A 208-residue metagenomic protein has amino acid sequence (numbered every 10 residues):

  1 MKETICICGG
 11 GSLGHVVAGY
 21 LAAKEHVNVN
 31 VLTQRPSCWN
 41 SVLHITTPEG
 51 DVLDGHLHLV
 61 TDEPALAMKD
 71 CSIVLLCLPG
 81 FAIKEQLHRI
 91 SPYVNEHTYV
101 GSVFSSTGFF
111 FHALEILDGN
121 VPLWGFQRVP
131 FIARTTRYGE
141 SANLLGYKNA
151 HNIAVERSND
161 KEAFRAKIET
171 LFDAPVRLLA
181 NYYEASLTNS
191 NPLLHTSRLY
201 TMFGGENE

Functional and structural regions predicted by a protein language model:
M1-V52, M68: NAD(P)+-binding Rossmann beta1-loop-alpha1 motif at the extreme N-terminus of oxidoreductases
G9, T33, L78, F104 (+1 more regions): Short beta-strand/turn micro-motifs composed of small residues that flank or help shape donor/cofactor-binding pockets
N28, H58-L59, P122, R177: Conserved beta-strand segments of alpha/beta enzyme cores
V52-Y93, G101: Rossmann-like NAD(P)-binding element
G80-G139: Rossmann-like NAD(P)(H) cofactor-binding subdomain of soluble oxidoreductases
T136-L145, N189-T196: Short, surface-exposed amphipathic charged segments that create phosphate/polyanion-binding patches used for binding
G139-N159: Short beta-strand and adjoining strand-loop segment in the mid-core of the Rossmann-like NAD(P)-dependent dehydrogenase
N152-E208: Active-site-lining helix/loop region of Rossmann-like oxidoreductase modules
